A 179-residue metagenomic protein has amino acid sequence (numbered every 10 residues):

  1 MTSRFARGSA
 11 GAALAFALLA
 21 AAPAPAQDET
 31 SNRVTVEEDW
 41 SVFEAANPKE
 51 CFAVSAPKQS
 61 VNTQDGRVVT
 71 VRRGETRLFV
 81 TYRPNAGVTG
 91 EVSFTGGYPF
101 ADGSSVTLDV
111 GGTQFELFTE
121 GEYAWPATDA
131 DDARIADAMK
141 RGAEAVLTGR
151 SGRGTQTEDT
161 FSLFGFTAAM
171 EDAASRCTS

Functional and structural regions predicted by a protein language model:
M1, P23-A26: ...the same signal can extend to comparable exposed beta-sheet modules with similar sequence chemistry even outside
M1-A12: Bacterial N-terminal signal peptides that target proteins for export
G11-A20: Bacterial N-terminal signal peptides
P25-S179: A generic "folded-domain core" signal
